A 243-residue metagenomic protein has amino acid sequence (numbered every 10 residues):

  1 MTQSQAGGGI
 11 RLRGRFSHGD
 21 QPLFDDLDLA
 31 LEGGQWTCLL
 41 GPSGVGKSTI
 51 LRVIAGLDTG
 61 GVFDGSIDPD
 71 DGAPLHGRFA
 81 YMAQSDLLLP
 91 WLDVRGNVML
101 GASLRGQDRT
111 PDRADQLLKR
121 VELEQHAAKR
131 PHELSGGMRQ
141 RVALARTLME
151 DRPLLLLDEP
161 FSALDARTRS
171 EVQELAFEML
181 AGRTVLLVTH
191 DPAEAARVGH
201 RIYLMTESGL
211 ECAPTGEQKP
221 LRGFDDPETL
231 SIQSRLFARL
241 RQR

Functional and structural regions predicted by a protein language model:
R109-H126: Conserved ABC ATPase "signature" region
R130-L134, M138: Conserved ABC ATPase signature
L144: Hydrophobic anchor residue at the start of the ABC signature
M149-P153: A short, proline-enriched helix->beta-strand linker immediately N-terminal to the Walker B motif in ABC-type P-loop
R169-A181: Helical segment within the ABC ATPase nucleotide-binding domain
G182-T189: Conserved H-loop
M205-F237: Conserved beta-strand-loop-alpha-helix hinge in the C-terminal portion of ABC ATPase nucleotide-binding domains
